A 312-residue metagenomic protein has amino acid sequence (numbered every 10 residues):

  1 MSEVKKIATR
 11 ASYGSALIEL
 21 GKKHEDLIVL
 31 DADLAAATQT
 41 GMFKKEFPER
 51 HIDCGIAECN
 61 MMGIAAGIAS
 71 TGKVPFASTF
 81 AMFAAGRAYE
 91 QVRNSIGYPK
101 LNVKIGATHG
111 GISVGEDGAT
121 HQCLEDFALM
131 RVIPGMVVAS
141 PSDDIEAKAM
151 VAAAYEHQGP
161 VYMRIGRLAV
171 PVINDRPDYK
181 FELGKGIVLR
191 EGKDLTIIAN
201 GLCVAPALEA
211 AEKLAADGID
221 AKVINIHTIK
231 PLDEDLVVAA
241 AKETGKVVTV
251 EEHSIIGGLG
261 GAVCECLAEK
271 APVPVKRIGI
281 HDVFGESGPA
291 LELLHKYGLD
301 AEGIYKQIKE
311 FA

Functional and structural regions predicted by a protein language model:
M1-R164, A169: Thiamine diphosphate
A11, K23-D26, L34-K45, V114-G115 (+1 more regions): Thiamine diphosphate
